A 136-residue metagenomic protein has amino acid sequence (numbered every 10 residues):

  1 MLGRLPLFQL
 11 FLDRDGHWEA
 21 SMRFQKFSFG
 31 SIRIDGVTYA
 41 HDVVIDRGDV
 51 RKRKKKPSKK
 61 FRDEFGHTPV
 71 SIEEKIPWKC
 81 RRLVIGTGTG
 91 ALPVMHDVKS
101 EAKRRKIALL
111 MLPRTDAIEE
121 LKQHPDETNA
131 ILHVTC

Functional and structural regions predicted by a protein language model:
R4-S21: Short, Lys/Arg-enriched N-terminal segments with co-localized hydrophobic residues within the first ~10-30 amino acids
W18-K59: N-terminal, charge-rich interaction modules
Y39, K75-C80, Q123-D126: Flexible, charged surface loops at secondary-structure boundaries
D46, G86, I131-T135: Short beta-strand segments
K52-P77: Compact, glycine-rich, soluble single-domain proteins
I76-M111: Mid-chain, well-packed structural core segment of small domains
A117-C136: Short basic, glycine-rich beta-strand/loop surfaces that mediate nucleic-acid
